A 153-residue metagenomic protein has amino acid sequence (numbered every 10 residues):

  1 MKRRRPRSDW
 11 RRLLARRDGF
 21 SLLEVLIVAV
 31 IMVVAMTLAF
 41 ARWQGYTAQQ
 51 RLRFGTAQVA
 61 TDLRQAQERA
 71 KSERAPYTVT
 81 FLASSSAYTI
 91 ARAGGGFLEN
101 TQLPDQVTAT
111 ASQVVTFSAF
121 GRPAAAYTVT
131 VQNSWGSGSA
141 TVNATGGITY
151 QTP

Functional and structural regions predicted by a protein language model:
K2, R7-W43: N-terminal single-pass transmembrane signal-anchor helix
S8-W10, V59, E99: Terminal low-complexity, poorly structured segments
F20-S21, W43, A66, P76-T78 (+1 more regions): Hydrophobic/basic alpha-helical segments enriched in Actinobacteria
L23, I27-V34, A70, V79 (+2 more regions): Hydrophobic aliphatic residue packing
F40-A48, E99: Long, low-complexity, intrinsically disordered polar/charged segments
G45-P76: Membrane-proximal N-terminal amphipathic helix
P76-T128, S134-P153: Type IV pilin-like appendage domain
